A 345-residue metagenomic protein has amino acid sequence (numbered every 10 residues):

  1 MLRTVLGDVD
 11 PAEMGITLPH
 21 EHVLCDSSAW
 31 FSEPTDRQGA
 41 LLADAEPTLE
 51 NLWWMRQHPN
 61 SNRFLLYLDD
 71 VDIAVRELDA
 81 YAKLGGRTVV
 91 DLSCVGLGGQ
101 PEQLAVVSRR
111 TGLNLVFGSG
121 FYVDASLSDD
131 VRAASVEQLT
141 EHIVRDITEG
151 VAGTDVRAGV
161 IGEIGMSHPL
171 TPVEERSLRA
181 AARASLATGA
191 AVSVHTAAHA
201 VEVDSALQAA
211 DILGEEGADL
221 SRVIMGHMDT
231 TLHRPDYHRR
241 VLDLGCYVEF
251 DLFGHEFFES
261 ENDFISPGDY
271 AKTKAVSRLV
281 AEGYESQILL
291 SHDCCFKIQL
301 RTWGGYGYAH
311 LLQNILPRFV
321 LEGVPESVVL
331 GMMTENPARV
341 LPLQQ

Functional and structural regions predicted by a protein language model:
M1-D8, A12-M14, H310-Q345: Mid-to-C-terminal alpha-helical segments outside catalytic/metal-binding sites
H20, V89, F121, S185 (+4 more regions): Divalent metal-coordination and catalytic microenvironments
H22-L24, C94-V95, G120-D124, E163-M166 (+4 more regions): Active-site beta-loop-alpha junctions enriched in small/polar residues
L24, T35-S93, L97-T111, L139-V156: Alpha-helical scaffold segments that flank or form the walls of functional sites
D79-K83, L104-G112, I147-V156, R183-L186 (+3 more regions): Acidic (Asp/Glu)-rich catalytic clusters
T88, V106-R109, N114-A191, M228 (+1 more regions): Active-site gating/metal-coordination segments in enzymes
A182, L186-R278, I288: Catalytic pocket-lining loop regions of alpha/beta-barrel enzymes, especially the amidohydrolase/enolase/GH5 lineages
S193-T196, D251-F253, Y284-G305: Short acidic/histidine-rich active-site segments
